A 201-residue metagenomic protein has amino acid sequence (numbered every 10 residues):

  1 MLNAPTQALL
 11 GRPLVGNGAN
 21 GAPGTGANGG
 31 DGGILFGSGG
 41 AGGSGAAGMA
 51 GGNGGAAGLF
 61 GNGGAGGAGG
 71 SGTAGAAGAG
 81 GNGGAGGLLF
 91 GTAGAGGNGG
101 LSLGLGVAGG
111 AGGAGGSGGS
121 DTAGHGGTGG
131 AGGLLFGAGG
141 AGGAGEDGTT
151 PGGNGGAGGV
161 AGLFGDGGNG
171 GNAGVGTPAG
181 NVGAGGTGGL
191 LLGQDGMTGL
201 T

Functional and structural regions predicted by a protein language model:
M1-T201: Long, compositionally biased tandem-repeat segments
